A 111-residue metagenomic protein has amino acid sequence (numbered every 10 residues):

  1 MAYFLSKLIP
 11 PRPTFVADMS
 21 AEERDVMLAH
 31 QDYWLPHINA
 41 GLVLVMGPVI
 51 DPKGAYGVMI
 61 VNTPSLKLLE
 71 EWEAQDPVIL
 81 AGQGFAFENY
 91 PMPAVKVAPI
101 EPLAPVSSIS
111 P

Functional and structural regions predicted by a protein language model:
M1-P111: Conserved, structured core segments of small domains
